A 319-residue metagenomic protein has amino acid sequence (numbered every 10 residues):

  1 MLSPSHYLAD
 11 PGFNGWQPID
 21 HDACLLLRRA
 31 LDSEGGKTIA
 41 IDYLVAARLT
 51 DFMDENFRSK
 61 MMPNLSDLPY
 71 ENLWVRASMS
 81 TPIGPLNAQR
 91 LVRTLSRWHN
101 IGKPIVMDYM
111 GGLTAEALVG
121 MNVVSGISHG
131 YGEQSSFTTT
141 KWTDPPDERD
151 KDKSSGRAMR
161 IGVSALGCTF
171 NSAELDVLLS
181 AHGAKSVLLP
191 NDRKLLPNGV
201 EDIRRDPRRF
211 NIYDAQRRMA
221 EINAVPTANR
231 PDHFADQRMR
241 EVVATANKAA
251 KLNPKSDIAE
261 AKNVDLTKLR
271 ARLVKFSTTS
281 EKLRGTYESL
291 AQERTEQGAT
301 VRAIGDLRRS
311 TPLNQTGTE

Functional and structural regions predicted by a protein language model:
M1-L8, M110-E116, G120-D144: Glycine-rich phosphate-binding active-site loops on the catalytic face of alpha/beta enzymes
M1-M62, D67-I83: Active-site beta->alpha loop and helix N-cap motifs at the rims of alpha/beta catalytic domains
G35-Y43, T94-M107: Short beta-strand/loop segments at the ligand-binding rim of alpha/beta enzyme cores
R48-E55, D108-Y109, R160, L166-S172: Active-site glycine- and acidic-residue-rich loops that bind and position anionic ligands or nucleotide-like cofactors
F57-K60, A88-V92: Charged helix-capping and loop-helix junction motifs
P69-N72, N100-K103, M121-I127: Glycine-enriched alpha-helix->loop->beta-strand junction motifs that scaffold or abut catalytic
V124-L179: Short helix/strand-capping turn motifs
L188-E319: C-terminal extensions of enzymes
